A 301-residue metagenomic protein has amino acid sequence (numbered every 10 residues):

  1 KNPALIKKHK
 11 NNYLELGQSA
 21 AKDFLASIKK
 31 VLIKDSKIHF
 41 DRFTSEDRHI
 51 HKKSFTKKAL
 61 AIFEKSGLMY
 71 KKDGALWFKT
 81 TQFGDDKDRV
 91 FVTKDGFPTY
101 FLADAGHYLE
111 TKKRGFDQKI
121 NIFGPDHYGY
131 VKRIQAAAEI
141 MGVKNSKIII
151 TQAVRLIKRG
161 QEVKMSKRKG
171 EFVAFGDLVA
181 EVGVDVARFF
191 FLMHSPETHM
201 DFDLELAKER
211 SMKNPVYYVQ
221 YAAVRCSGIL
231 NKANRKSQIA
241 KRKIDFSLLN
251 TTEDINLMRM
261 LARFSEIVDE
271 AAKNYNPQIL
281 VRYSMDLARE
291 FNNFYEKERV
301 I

Functional and structural regions predicted by a protein language model:
K1-I301: Non-catalytic interaction-recognition regions
